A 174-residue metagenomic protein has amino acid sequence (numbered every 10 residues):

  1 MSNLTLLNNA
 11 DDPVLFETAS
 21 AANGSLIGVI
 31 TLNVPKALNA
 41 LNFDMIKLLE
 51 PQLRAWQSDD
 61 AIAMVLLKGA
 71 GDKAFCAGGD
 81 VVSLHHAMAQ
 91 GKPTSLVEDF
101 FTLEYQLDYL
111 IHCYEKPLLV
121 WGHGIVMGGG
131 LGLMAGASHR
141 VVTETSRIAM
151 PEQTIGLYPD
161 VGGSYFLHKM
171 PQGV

Functional and structural regions predicted by a protein language model:
M1-K68, Y109-C113: Conserved CoA-thioester-binding segment of acyl-CoA-metabolizing enzymes
A40, S95-E98, I125, T154-Y158: Alpha-helix capping and helix-loop boundary segments enriched in small/acidic/polar residues
G69-Q106, G156: Glycine- (often His-adjacent) and acidic-residue-rich active-site loop that binds/positions the CoA thioester
I111-I155: Glycine-rich beta-to-alpha active-site loop
H139, Y158, V174: Internal, well-ordered alpha/beta segment that forms a basic, Gly-enriched binding/recognition surface
V161-V174: Contiguous mid-protein beta-loop-alpha structural module that forms a pocket-lining wall or clamp of enzyme active
